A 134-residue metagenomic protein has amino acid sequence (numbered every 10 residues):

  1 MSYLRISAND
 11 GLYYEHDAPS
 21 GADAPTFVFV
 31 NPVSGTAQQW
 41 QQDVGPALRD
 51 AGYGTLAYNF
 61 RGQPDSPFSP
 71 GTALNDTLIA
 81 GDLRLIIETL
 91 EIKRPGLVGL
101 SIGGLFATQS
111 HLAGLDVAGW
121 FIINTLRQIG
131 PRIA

Functional and structural regions predicted by a protein language model:
M1-L12: N-terminal cap/lid segment of alpha/beta-hydrolase-fold proteins
Y13-P67: Conserved HGGG/HGGXW glycine-rich cap/lid loop of the alpha/beta-hydrolase fold
T26, G54, R94-G96, V117-G119: Structural signature of beta-strand start/N-cap positions in the alpha/beta core of ABC transporter nucleotide-binding
G35-G45, T72-A73, T125-Q128, A134: Ligand-binding pocket scaffold of soluble enzyme catalytic domains
Q39-D43, L78-L85, L105: Alpha-helical elements of Rossmann-like donor-binding domains used by nucleotide-donor carbohydrate transfer enzymes
A57-V98: Active-site loop/oxyanion-hole signature of alpha/beta-hydrolase fold enzymes
G99-G103, A107: Gly/Ala-rich beta-loop-alpha elbow adjacent to hydrolase catalytic centers
T108-L112, D116-A134: Flexible "cap/lid" loop of the alpha/beta hydrolase fold
